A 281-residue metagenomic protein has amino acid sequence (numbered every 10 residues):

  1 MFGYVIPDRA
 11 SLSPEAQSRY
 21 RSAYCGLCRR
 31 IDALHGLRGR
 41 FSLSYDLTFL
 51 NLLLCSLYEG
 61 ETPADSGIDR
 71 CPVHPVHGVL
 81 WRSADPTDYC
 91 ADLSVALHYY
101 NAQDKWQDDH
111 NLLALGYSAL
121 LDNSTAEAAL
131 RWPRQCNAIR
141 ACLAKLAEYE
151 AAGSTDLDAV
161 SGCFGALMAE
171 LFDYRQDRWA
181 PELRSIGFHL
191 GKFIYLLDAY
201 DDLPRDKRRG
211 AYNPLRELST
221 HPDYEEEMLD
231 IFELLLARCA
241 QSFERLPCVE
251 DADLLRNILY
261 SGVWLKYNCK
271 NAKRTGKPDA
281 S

Functional and structural regions predicted by a protein language model:
M1-S185, K192, L196-E233, Q241-D251 (+3 more regions): Acidic catalytic motifs of isoprenoid enzymes
L254-Y260: Short, electropositive alpha-helical surface patch
